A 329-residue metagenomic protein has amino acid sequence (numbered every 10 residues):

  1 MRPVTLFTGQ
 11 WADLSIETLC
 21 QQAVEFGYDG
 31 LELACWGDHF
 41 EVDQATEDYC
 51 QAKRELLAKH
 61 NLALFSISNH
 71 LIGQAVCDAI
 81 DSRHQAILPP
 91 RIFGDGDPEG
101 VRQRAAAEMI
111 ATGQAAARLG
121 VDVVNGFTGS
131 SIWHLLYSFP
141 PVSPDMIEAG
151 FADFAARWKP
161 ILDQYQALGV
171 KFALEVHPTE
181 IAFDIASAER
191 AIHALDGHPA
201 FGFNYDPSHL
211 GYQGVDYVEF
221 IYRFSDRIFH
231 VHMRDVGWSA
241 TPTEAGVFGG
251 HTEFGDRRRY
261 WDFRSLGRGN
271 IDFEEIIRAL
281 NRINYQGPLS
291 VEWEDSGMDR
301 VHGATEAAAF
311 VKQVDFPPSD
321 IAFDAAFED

Functional and structural regions predicted by a protein language model:
R2-T8, L31-L33, L64-N69, V124-G126 (+4 more regions): Hydrophobic faces of well-ordered beta-strands that scaffold small-molecule active sites in alpha/beta enzyme cores
Q10-A12, C35-G37, H70-G73, T128-I132 (+4 more regions): Active-site-proximal loop/turn and secondary-structure-junction residues that shape catalytic pockets, frequently
D13, E17-T18, Q22, K59 (+2 more regions): Active-site acidic/histidine proton-transfer and metal-coordination neighborhood in alpha/beta enzyme cores
E17-V24, Q44-F65, E108-V123, D216-F229 (+1 more regions): Short amphipathic alpha-helices and their capping/turn segments at secondary-structure boundaries
A23, L31, L57, I67 (+10 more regions): Conserved, mostly hydrophobic/aromatic
G30, I67, E148-N270, F316-F327: Acidic/histidine-rich catalytic cores of soluble enzymes
A34-R54, S131-L135: Glycine-rich, proline-tolerant flexible connector loops at the mouths of alpha/beta enzymes
R300-D320, F327: C-terminal helical cap(s) of enzyme catalytic domains, especially alpha/beta-barrels
